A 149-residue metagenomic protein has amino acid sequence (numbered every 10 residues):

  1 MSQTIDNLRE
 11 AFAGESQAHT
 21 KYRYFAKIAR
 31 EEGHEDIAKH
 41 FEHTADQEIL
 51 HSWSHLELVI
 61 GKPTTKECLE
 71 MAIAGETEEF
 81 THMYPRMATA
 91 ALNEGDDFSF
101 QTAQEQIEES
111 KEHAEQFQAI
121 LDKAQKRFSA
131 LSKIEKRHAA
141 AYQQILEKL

Functional and structural regions predicted by a protein language model:
M1-L149: Non-heme di-metal
